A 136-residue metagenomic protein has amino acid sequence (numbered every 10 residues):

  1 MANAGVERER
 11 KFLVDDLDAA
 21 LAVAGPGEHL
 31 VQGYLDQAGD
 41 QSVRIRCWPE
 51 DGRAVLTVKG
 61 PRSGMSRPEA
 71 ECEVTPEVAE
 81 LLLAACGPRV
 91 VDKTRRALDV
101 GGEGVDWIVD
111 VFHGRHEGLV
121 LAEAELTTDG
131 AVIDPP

Functional and structural regions predicted by a protein language model:
M1-P136: Phosphate-end processing signature that detects enzymes handling 5′-triphosphorylated RNA and polyphosphate
